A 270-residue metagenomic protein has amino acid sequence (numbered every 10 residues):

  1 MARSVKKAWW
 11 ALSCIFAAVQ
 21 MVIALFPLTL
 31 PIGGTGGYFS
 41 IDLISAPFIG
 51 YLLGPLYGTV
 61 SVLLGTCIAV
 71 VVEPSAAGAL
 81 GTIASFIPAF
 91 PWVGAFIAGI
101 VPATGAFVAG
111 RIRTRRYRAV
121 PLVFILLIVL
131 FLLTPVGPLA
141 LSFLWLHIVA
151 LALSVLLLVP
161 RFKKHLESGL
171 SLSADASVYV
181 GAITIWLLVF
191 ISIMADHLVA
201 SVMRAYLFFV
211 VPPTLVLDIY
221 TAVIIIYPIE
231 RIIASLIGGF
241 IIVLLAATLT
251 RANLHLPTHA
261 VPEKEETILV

Functional and structural regions predicted by a protein language model:
M1-V270: Loop-helix junctions at membrane interfaces
